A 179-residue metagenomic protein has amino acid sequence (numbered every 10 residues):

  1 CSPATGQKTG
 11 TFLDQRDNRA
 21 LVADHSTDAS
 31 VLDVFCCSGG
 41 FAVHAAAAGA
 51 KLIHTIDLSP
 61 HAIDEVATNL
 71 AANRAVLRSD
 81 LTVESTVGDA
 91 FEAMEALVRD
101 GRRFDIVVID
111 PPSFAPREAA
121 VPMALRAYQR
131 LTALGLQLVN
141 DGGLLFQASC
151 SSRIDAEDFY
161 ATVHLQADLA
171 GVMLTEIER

Functional and structural regions predicted by a protein language model:
C1-A29: SAM-dependent Rossmann-like transferase core, predominantly class I methyltransferases with a strong bias toward
D28-C37: Conserved class I S-adenosyl-L-methionine
S38-K51: Conserved SAM-binding loop of SAM-dependent methyltransferases across substrates and taxa, primarily the Class I
L52-D57: Conserved SAM-binding motif I beta-strand of class I
H61-D105: S-adenosyl-L-methionine
R103, R130, L144-R179: C-terminal catalytic and target-recognition region of SAM-dependent MTase-like enzymes, primarily methyltransferases
F104-L134: Mobile active-site "lid"/loop adjacent to the S-adenosyl-L-methionine
V139-D141: Helix-to-beta-strand junctions that scaffold the AdoMet/dcAdoMet cofactor pocket in Class I SAM-dependent enzymes
